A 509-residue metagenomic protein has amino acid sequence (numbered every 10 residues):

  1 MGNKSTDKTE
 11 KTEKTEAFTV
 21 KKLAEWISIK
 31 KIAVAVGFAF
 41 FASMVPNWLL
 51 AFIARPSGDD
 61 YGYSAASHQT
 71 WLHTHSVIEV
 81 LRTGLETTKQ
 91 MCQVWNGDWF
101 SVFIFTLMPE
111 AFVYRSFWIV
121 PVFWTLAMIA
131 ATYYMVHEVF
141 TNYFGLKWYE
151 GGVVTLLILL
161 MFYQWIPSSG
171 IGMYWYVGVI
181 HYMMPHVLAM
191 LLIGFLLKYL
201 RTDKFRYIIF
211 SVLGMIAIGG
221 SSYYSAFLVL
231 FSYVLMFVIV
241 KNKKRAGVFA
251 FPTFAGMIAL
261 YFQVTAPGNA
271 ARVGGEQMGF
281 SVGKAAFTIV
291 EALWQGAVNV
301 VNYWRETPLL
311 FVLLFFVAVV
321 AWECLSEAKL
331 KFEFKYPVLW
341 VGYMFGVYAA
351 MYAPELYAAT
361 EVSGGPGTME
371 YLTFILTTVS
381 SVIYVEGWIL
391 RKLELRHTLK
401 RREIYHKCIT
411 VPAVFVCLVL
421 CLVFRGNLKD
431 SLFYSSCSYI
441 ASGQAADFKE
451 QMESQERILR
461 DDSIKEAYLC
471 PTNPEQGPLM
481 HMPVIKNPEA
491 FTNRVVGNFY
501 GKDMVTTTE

Functional and structural regions predicted by a protein language model:
N3-T6, E16-N96, P109-G152, K243-R245 (+1 more regions): Intrinsically disordered, polar/acidic, low-complexity terminal segments
P46-A111, S116-W118, Y176, Y223-P366: Transmembrane catalytic cores of multi-pass membrane glycosyltransferases and polysaccharide-assembly enzymes
I119, F123-A127, L160-M161, I180 (+3 more regions): Hydrophobic alpha-helical transmembrane segments of multi-pass membrane proteins
M128-F140, L188-L200, L230-V238, F316-A321 (+1 more regions): Transmembrane alpha-helical segments
K147-L197, A350-I383: Membrane-interface micro-motifs in multi-pass membrane enzymes
K198-A217, G247-A250: Short hydrophobic alpha-helices at membrane interfaces in multi-pass membrane enzymes
I209-M236, L422: Transmembrane helices and adjacent periplasmic/lumenal helix-loop junctions of polyprenol-phosphate-dependent
A321-S431: Transmembrane helical hairpin unit
